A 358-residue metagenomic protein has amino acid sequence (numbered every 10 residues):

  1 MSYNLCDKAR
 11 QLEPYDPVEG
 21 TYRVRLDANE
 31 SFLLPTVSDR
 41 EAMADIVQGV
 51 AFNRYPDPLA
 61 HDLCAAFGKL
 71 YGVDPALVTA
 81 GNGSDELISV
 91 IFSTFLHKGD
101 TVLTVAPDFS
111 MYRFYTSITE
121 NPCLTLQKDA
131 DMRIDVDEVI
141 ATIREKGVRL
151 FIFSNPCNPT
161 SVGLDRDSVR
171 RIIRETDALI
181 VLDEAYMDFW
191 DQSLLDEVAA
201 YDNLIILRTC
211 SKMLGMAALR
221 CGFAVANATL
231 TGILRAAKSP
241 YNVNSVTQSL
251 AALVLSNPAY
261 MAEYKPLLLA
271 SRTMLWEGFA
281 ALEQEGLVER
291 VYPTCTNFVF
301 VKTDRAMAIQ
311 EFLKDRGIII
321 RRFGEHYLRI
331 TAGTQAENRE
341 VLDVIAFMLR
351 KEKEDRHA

Functional and structural regions predicted by a protein language model:
M1-R54, G147: N-terminal "arm"/small-domain region of PLP-dependent enzymes with the aminotransferase-like
L5, T94-F153: PLP-dependent aminotransferase-like
T36, N203-A281, V291: PLP-dependent aminotransferase class I/II
E41, D45-G83, S271-M274: Conserved N-terminal alpha-helix of the aminotransferase class I/II PLP-enzyme fold
A60-H61, P75-G99, G222: Conserved beta-loop-alpha segment that forms the PLP phosphate-binding cup at the N-terminus of a helix
A130-D188: Active-site phosphate-binding strand-loop segment of PLP-dependent enzymes
D167, M307, F312-R316, R321-A358: PLP-dependent enzyme catalytic core of the Aspartate aminotransferase-like
L269, L282-R316, A332: Conserved PLP-binding catalytic core of the aspartate aminotransferase-like
